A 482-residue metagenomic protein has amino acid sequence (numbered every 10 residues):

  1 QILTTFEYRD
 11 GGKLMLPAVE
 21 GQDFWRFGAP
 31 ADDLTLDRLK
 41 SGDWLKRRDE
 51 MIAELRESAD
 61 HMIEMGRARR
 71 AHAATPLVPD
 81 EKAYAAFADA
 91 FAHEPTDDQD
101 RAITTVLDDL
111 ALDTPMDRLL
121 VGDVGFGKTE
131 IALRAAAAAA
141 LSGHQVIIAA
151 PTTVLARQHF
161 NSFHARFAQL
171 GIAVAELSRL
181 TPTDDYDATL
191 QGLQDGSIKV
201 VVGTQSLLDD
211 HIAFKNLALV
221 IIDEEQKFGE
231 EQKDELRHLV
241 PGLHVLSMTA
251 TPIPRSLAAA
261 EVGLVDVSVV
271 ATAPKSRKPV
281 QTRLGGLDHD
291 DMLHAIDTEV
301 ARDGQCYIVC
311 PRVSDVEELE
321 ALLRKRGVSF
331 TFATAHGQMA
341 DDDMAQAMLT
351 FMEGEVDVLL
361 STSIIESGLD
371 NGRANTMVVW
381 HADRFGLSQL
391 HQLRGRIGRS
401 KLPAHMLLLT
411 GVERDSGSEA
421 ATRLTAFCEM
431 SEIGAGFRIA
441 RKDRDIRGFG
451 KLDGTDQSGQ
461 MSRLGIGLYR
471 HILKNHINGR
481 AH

Functional and structural regions predicted by a protein language model:
Q1-D98: Upstream accessory/linker segments immediately N-terminal to the RecA-like ATPase cores of bacterial MutS and a subset
I2-K13, A18-Q22, P30-L36, K46-E50 (+8 more regions): N-terminal cationic and glycine-rich segments that engage phosphates or anionic surfaces
H72, H289-P311, D315-H482: C-terminal helicase module of SF1/SF2 nucleic-acid helicases/translocases
A92-M116, E130: N-terminal pre-P-loop "Q-motif" helix
D117, I131-F160, A168-A173: Conserved SF1/SF2 helicase motif Ia
L155-G192, R326-G327: Conserved helix-turn-beta segment of the N-terminal RecA-like "Helicase ATP-binding" lobe in SF1/SF2 helicases
R157-F160, F214-L219, E225-D303: Post-DEXD/H (motif II) to motif III coupling segment of the RecA-like Helicase ATP-binding lobe
L180-V201, L208-L217, D341-V358: Conserved motor-coupling elements within RecA-like helicase/translocase cores
